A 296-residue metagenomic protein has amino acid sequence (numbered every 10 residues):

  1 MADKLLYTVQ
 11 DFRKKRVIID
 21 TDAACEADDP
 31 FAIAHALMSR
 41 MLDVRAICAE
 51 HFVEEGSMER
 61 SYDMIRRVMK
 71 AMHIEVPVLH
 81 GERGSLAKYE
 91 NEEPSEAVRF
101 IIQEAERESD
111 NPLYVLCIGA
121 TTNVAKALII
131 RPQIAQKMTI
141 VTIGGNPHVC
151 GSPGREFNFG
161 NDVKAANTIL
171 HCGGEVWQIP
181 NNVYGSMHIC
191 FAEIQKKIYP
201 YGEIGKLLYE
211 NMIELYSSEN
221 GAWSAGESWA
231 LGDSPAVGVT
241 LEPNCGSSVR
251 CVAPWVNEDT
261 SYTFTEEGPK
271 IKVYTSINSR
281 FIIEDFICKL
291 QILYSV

Functional and structural regions predicted by a protein language model:
M1-V296: N-terminal acidic, glycine/proline-rich low-complexity segments
